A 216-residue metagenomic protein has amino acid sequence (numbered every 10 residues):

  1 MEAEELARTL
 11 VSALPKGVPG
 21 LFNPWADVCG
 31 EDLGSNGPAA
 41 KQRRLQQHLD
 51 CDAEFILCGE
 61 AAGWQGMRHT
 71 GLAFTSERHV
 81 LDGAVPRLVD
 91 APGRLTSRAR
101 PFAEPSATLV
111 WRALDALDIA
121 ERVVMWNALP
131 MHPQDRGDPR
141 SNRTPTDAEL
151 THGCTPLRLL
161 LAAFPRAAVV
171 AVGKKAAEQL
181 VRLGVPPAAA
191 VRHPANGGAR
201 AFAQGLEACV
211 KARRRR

Functional and structural regions predicted by a protein language model:
E2-A168, K175-P187, A212: A polyanion-binding, active-site-adjacent surface
V185-R216: Short, flexible loop segments at boundaries between secondary-structure elements
